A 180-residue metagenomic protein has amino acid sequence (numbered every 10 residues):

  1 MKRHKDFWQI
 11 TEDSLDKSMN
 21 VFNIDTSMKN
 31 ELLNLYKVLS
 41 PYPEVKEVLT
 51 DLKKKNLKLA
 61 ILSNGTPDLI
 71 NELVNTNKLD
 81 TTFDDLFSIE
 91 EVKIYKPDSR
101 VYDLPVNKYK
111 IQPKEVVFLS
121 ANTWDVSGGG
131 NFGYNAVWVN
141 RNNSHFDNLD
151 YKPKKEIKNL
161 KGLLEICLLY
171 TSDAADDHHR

Functional and structural regions predicted by a protein language model:
M1-N30: A metal-dependent, Asp-based hydrolase signature
K2-Q9, P43, K96, Y151: Residues at secondary-structure transition points
R3-H4, Y36-K37, K58-L59, E90 (+1 more regions): A generic structural signal for short
W8-Q9, S27-I61, N71, S99: Short, acidic loop-to-helix structural element flanking the phosphoryl-transfer center in phosphate-processing enzymes
D13-K17, E31, E47, L104 (+1 more regions): Alpha-helical elements of Rossmann-like donor-binding domains used by nucleotide-donor carbohydrate transfer enzymes
I24, P41, L79: Hydrophobic patch in the ABC ATPase nucleotide-binding domain
T50, L62-P67, N71-S172: Asp-based, Mg2+/Mn2+-dependent phosphohydrolase catalytic module
Y170-R180: Single conserved hydrophobic/aromatic residue that forms the stacking wall/gate of nucleotide- or nucleobase-binding
